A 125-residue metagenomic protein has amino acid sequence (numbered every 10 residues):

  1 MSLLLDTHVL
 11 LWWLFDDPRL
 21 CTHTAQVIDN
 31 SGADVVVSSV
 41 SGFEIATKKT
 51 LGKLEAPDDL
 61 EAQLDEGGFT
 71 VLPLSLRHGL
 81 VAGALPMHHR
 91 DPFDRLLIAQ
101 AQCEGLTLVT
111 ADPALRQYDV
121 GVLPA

Functional and structural regions predicted by a protein language model:
M1-V37, T50-A62, E104, P113-Q117 (+1 more regions): Short, well-structured N-terminal submotif of metal-dependent ribonuclease cores
W12-W13, K48-K49, L85-P86, Q100: A generic structural signal for short
I45: Phosphate/NTP-binding elements of NTP-utilizing enzymes
L54-E61, E66-A114, L123-A125: Active-site neighborhoods of divalent-metal-dependent phosphate/nucleic-acid chemistry enzymes
